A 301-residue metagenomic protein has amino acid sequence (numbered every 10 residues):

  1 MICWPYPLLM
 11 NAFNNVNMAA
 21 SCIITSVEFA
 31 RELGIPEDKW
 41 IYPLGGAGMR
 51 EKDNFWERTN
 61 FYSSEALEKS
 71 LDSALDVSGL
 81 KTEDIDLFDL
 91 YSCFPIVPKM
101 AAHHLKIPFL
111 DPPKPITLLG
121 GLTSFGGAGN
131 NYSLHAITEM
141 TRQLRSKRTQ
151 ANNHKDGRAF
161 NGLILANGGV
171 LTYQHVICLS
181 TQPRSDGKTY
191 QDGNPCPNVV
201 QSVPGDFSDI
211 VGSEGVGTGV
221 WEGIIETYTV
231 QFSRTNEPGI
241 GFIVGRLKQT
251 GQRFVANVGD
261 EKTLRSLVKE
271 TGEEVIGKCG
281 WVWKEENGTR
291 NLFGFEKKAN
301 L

Functional and structural regions predicted by a protein language model:
M1-C3, L9-M10, G48-E51, F61-A66 (+2 more regions): Conserved catalytic cysteine-centered active-site region of acyl-thioester-dependent Claisen-condensing enzymes
I2-S64, T138-E139, H154-R158, I164-G259: Condensing-enzyme catalytic core mediating Claisen C-C bond formation in acyl metabolism
C22-E28, V77-L80, A128-A151: Active-site-proximal alpha-helical scaffold in enzymes
R58, S92-F109, G127-Y132, V170-Q182 (+1 more regions): Short glycine/threonine-rich loop-to-helix capping motif typified by GTGT followed within a few residues by an Asp-Pro
A66-L75, D84-A101, I137: Extended, hydrophobic alpha-helical segments in both membrane/secreted and soluble proteins
L71-D84, P108, G212-G219, T263-L264 (+1 more regions): Phosphate/pyrophosphate-binding loops at sites that engage ATP/ADP/AMP, CoA/4′-phosphopantetheine, polyphosphate
E270-G288: Flexible glycine-rich surface loops and low-complexity tracts that mediate binding to linear polymers
E285-L301: OB-fold/S1-family single-stranded nucleic acid-binding modules
